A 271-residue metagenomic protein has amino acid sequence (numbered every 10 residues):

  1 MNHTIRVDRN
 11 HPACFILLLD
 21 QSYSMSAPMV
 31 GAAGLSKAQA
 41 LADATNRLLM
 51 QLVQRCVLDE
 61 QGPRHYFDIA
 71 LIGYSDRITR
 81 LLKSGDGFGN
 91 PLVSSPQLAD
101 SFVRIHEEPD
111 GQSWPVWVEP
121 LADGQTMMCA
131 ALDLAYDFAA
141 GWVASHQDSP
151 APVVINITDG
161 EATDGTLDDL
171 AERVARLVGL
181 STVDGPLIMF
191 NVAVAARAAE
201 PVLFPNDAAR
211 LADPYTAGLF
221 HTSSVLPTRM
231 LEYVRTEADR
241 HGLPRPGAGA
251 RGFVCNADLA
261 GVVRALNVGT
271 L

Functional and structural regions predicted by a protein language model:
M1-L271: Acidic, low-complexity intrinsically disordered regions
